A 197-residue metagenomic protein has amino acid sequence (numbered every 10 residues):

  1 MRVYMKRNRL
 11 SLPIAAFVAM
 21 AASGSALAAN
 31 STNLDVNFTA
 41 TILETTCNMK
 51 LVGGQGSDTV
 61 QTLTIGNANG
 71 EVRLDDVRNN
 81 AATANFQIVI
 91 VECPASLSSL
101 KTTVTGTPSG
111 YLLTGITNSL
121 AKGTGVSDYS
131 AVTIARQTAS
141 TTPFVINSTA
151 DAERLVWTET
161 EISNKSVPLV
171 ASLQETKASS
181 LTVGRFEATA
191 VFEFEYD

Functional and structural regions predicted by a protein language model:
R2-L10, L27-D197: Mature extracellular/passenger domains of Gram-negative fimbrial/pilin and adhesin proteins
S11-F17: Sec-dependent N-terminal signal peptides
A19-A21: Generic structural signal for beta-strand residues in well-ordered domains
S23-S25: N-terminal signal peptide c-region/cleavage motif recognized by signal peptidases
